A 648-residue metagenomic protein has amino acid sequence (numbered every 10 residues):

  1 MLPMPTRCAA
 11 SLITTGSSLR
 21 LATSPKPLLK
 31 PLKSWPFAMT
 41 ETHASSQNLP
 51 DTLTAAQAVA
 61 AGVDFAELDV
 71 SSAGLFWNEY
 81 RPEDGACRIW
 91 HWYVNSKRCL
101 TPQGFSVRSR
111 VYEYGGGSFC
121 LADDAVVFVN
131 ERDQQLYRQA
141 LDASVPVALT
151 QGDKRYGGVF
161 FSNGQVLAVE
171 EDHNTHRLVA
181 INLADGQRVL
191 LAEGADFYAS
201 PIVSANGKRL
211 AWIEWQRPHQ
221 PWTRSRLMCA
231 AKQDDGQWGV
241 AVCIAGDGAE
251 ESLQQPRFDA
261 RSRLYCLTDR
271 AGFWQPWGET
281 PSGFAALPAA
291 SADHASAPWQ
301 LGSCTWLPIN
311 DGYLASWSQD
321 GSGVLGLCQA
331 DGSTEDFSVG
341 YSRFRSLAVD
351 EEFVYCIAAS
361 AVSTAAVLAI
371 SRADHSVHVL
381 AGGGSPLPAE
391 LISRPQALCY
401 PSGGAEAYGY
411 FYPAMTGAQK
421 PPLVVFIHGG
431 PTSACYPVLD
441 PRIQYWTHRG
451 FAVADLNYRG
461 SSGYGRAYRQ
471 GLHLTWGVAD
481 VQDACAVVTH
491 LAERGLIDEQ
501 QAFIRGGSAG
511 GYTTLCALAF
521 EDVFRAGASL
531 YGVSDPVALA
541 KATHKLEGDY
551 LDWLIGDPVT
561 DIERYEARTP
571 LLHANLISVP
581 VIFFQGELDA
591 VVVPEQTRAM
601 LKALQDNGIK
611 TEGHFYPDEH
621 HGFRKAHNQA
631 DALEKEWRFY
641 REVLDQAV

Functional and structural regions predicted by a protein language model:
Q47-H91, R108-S118: Beta-strand-rich domains and repeat architectures in extracellular enzymes and scaffolds, especially beta-propellers
L53-V59, R98-S109, V145-T150, Q187-A192 (+4 more regions): A short beta-strand motif characteristic of beta-propeller blades
A60-S71, S106-D124, D153-Q165, A195-A211 (+10 more regions): Conserved beta-propeller blade repeats
D64-E67, E79, C87-I89, C99 (+12 more regions): Non-catalytic accessory segments flanking enzyme active sites
E79-R88, V107-E113, F128-L136, Q151-Y156 (+12 more regions): A flexible loop/linker signature enriched in serine peptidases of the S9 family
Y93-N95, A140-S144, N182-G186, K232-D235 (+3 more regions): Short loop/turn segments that connect beta-strands within beta-propeller blades
P218, G383-Q500, G507, K541-D549: Cap/lid segment of the alpha/beta-hydrolase catalytic domain
Y458-V648: Active-site-proximal cap/loop segments of hydrolase catalytic domains
